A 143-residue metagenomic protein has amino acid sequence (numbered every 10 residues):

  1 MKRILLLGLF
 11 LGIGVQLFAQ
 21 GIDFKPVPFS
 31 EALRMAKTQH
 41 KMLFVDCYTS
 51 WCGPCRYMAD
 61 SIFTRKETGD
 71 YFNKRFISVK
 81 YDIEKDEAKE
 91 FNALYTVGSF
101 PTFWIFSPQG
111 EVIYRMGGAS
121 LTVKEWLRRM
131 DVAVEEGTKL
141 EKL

Functional and structural regions predicted by a protein language model:
I4-I13, A19: Sec-dependent N-terminal signal peptides
I22-V27, C47, F63-E87, I105: Thiol-based oxidoreductase modules, predominantly thioredoxin-like and allied folds used for disulfide exchange
F24-M42, F72: A short beta-strand-turn-helix
Q39-L43, K74-I77, S107-E111: Loop/turn elements at helix/coil->beta-strand transitions in domains of secreted/extracellular proteins
H40-L43, C47-W51, S99: Short pre-active-site segment immediately N-terminal to redox-active cysteine/selenocysteine motifs in thiol-based
C47-F63: Conserved redox-active cysteine motifs that mediate thiol-disulfide chemistry, especially di-cysteine Cys-X(1-2)-Cys
S61-F63, V97-K139: Non-catalytic, surface beta->alpha helical segment in thiol-disulfide oxidoreductase systems
D86-F100: Structural alpha/beta surface segment adjacent to cysteine/selenocysteine redox centers across thiol/disulfide enzymes
